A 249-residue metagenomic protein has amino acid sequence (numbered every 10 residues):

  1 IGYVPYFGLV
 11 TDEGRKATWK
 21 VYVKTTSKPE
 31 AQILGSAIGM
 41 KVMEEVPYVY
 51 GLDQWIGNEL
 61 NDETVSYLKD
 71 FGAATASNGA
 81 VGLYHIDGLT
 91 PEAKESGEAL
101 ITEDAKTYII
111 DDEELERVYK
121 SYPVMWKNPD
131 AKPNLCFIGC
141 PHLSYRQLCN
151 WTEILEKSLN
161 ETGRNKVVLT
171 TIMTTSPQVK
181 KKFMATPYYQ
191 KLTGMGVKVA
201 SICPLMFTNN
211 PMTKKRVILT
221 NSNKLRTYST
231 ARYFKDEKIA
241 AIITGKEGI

Functional and structural regions predicted by a protein language model:
I1-T170, A240-I249: Intrinsically disordered, low-complexity segments enriched in small residues
E59, K94-S96, K182-F183, N209-M212 (+1 more regions): Short, charged, surface-exposed secondary-structure boundary motifs
T75, N134, Q190, N209 (+1 more regions): Residue-level signal for the start and early helices of compact helical domains
I86-L89, I138-G139, T174, A200-I202 (+1 more regions): Generic beta-strand/beta-sheet core signal
P133, G196, K214-R216: Short, well-ordered alpha-helix to beta-strand connector turns
P141-R146, N160-M212: Extended C-terminal subregions enriched in glycine
C149-N150, A185, A231: Short amphipathic alpha-helical segments
L205-M206, T213-I249: Peripheral docking tails and interdomain loops at the edges of cofactor- or intermediate-handling domains
